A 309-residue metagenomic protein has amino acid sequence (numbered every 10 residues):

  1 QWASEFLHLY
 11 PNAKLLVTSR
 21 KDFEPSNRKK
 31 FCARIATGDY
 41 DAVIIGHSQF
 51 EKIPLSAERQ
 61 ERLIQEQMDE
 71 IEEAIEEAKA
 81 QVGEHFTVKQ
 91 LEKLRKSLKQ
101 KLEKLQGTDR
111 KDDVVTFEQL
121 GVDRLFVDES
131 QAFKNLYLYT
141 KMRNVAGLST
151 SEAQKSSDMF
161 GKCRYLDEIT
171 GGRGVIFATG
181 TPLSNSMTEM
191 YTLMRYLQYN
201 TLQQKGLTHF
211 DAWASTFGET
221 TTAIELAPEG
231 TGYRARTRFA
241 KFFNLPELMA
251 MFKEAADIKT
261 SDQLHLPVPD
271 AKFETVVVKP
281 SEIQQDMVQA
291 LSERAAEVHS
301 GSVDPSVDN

Functional and structural regions predicted by a protein language model:
Q1, S26, N185: Residues that form or flank phosphate/diphosphate-binding pockets in enzymes that use nucleotide phosphates
W2-F23, R34-T37, L197-T201: Conserved helix-turn-beta segment of the N-terminal RecA-like "Helicase ATP-binding" lobe in SF1/SF2 helicases
K29-I75, A80, H85-K89, K93-R124 (+3 more regions): Inter-lobe coupling linker of SF2 helicases/translocases
A146-S151: Flexible beta-alpha connector loops of hexameric P-loop NTPases
E189-T192: A short beta-strand element within the Helicase C-terminal
